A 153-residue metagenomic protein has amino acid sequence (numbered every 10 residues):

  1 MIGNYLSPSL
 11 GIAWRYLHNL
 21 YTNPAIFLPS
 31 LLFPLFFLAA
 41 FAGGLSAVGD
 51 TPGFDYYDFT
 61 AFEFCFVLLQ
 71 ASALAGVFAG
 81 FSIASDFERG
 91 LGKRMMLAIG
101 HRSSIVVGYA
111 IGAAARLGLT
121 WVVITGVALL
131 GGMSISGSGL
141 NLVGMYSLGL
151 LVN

Functional and structural regions predicted by a protein language model:
M1-F33: Aromatic- and glycine-rich beta-strand/loop motifs that create alpha-glucan
L6, P29, F36, V67-A73 (+2 more regions): Membrane-spanning alpha-helical segments of multipass transporters and channels
I12, S30-L31, E63, V67 (+2 more regions): Residue-level recognition of transmembrane alpha-helices in multi-pass small-molecule transporters/permeases
L20, G76-G100: Transmembrane helix boundary and interhelical loop/hinge segments in multi-pass membrane proteins
T22-A47, T60-A75, L119-T120: Hydrophobic alpha-helical transmembrane segments of multi-pass membrane transport/permease proteins
A42-T51, I83, G90, T125 (+1 more regions): Transmembrane helix-loop junctions in multipass membrane proteins, especially transporters and channels
G53-S82, L150-N153: Hydrophobic alpha-helical transmembrane segments of membrane proteins
R102, V106-N153: Alpha-helical transmembrane segments and their short interhelical loops
